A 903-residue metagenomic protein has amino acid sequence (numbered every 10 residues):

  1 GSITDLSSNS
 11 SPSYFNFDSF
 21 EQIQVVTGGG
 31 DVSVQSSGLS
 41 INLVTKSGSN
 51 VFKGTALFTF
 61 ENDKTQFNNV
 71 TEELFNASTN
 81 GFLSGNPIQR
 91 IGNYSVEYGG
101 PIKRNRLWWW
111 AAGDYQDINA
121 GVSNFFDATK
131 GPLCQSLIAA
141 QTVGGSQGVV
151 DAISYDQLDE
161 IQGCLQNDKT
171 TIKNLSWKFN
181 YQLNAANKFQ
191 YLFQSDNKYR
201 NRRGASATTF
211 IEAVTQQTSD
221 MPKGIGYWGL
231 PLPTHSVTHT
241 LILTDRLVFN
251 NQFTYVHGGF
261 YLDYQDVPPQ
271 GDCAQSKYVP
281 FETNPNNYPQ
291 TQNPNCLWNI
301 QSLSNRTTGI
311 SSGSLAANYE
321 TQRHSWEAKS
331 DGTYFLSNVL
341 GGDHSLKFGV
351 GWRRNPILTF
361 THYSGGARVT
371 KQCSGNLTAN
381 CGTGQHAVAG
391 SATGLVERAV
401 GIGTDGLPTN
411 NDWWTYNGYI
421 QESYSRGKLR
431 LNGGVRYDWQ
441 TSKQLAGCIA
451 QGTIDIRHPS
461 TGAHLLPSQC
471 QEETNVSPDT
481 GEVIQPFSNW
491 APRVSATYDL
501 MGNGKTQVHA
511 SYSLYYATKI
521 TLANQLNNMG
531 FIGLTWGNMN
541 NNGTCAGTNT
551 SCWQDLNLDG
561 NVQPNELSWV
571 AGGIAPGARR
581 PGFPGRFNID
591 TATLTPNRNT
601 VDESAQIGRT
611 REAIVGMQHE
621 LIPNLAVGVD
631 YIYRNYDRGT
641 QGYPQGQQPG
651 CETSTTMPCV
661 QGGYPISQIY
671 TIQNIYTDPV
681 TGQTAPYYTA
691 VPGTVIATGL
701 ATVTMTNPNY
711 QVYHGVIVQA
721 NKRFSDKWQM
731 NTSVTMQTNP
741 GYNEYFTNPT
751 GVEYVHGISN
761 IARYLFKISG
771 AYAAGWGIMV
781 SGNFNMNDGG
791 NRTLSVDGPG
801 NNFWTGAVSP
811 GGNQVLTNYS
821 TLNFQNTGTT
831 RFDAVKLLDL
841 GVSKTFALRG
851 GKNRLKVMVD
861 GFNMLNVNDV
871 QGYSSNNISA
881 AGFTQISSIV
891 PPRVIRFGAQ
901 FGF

Functional and structural regions predicted by a protein language model:
S2-T27, N69-Q89: Short acidic/polar hinge/loop motifs at secondary-structure boundaries that mediate gating or recognition
T4, Y14-E61, F67, N93-R106: A beta-strand signature from Gram-negative outer-membrane beta-barrel systems, especially the internal plug domain
V32-Q35, G48-K53, K103-R106, A186 (+8 more regions): Short loop/turn motifs that connect adjacent beta-strands in outer-membrane beta-barrel proteins
K53, N86-R202, Y227-R246, P492: Transmembrane beta-barrel wall of Gram-negative outer-membrane proteins
T171, N187-Q421, E652-T653, Q661-G662 (+1 more regions): Replace "related TpsB outer-membrane translocases also match" with "some related outer-membrane beta-barrels such as
T307-I310, A446-A491, S495-T704, V815-S820 (+2 more regions): Solvent-exposed loop/turn elements at secondary-structure boundaries
Q440, E620, N624, G628-L794: Gram-negative outer-membrane beta-barrel transporters
N624, R638, G775-Y819, T830-L837 (+1 more regions): C-terminal beta-signal and adjacent terminal beta-strands/loops of Gram-negative outer-membrane beta-barrel proteins
